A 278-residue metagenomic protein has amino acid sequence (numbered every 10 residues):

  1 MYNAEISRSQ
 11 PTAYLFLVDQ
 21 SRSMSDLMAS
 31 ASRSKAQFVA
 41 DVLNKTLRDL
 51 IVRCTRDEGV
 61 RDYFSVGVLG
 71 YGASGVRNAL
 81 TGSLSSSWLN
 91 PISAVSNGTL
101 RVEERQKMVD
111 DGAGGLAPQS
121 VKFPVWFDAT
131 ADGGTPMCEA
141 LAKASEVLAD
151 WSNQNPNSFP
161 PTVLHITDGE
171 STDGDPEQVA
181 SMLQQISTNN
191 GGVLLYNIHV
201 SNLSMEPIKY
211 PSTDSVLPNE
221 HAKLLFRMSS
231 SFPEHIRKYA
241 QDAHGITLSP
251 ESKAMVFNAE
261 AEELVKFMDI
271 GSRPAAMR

Functional and structural regions predicted by a protein language model:
M1-R278: Acidic, low-complexity intrinsically disordered regions
